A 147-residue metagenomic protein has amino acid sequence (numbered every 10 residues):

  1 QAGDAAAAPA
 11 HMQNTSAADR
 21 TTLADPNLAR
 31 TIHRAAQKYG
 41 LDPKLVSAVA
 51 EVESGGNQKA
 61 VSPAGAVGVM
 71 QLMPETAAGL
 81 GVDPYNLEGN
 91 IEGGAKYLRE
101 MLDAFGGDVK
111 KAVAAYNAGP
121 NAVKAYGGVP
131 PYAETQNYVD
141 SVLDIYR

Functional and structural regions predicted by a protein language model:
Q1-D4: Short, low-complexity, charged amphipathic interaction modules
P9-R147: Catalytic glycan-binding domains that act on GlcNAc-containing polysaccharides
